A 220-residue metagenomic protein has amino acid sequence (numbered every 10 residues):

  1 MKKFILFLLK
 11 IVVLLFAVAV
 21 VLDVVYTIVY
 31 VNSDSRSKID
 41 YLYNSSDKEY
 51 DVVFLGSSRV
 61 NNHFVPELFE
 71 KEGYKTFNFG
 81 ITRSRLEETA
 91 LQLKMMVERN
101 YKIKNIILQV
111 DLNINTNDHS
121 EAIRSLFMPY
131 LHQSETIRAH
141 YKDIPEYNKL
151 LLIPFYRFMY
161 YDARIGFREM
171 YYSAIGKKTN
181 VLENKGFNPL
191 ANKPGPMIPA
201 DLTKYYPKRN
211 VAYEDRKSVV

Functional and structural regions predicted by a protein language model:
M1-K2: N-terminal hydrophobic targeting signals that begin at the initiator methionine
L6-Y26: Hydrophobic membrane-insertion alpha-helices, especially the h-region of bacterial N-terminal signal peptides
L22-V29, K75-R83, K204-E214: Acidic/glycine-enriched edge-of-secondary-structure segments
T27-E49: Alpha-helical transmembrane signal-anchor/signal-peptide segments
D34, R85-E88, D215-R216: Soluble or luminal CAZymes and related metallo-dependent hydrolases
L55, R59-Y147: Membrane-embedded segments
I123-V220: Secreted/periplasmic serine-hydrolase-like ester/acetyl group-modifying domain
